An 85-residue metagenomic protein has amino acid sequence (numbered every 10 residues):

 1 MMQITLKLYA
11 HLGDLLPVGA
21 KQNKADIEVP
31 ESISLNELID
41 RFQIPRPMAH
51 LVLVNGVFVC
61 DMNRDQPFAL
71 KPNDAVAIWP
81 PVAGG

Functional and structural regions predicted by a protein language model:
M1-G84: Ubiquitin-like/PB1-type beta-grasp interaction modules and other compact soluble beta-rich domains
